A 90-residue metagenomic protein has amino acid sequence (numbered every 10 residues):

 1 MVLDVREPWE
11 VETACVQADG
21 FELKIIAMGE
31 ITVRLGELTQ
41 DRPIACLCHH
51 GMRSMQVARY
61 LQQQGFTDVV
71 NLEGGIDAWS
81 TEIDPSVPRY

Functional and structural regions predicted by a protein language model:
M1, P8-P43, M52-Y90: Rhodanese-like catalytic fold shared by cysteine-dependent sulfurtransferases and DSP/PTP-type phosphatases
C46-C48: Short, surface-exposed ligand- or partner-binding patches at beta-edge/loop junctions that are enriched in aromatics
